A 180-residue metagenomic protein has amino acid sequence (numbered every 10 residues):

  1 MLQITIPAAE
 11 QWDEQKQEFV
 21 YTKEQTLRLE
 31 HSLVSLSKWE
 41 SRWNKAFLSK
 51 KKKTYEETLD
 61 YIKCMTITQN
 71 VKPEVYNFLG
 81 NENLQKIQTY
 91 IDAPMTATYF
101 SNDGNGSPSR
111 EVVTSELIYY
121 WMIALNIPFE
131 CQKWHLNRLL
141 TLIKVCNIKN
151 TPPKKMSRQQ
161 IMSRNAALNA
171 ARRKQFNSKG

Functional and structural regions predicted by a protein language model:
M1-W43, F47, K52, Q69-K155: An amphipathic, hydrophobic-aromatic interaction surface with interspersed Lys/Arg that forms lipid/phosphate-bearing
E56-Q69: Short, hydrophobic/proline-enriched secondary-structure or compact coil segments at domain edges
I143-G180: Alpha-helical oligomerization segments
